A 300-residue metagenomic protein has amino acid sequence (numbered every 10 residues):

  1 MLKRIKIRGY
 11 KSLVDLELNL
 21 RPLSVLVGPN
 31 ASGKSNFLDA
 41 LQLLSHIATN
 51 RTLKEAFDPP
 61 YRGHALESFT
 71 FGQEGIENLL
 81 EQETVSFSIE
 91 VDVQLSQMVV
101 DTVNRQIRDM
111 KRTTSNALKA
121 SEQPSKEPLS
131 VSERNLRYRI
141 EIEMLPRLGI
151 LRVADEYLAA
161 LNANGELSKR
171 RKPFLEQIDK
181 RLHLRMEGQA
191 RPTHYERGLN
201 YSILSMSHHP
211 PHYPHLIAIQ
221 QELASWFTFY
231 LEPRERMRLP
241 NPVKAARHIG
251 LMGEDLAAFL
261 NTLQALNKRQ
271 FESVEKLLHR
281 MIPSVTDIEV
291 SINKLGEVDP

Functional and structural regions predicted by a protein language model:
M1-S24, R51, E55-G75, L199 (+1 more regions): Conserved NTPase motor "head" modules and their coupling/switch loops across ABC/AAA+ ATPases, GTPases, and GHKL ATPases
R4-K6, E17, S86-D92, R137-E141: Beta-strand secondary-structure signal
P22, F69-G72, E77, M144 (+2 more regions): A structural signal for the main folded, soluble domain(s) of proteins
V27: Residues at the beta-strand->loop junction immediately N-terminal to the Walker
N30: The conserved Walker
K34: Conserved lysine of the Walker
A40-R134: Conserved P-loop NTP-binding catalytic core
M98-K276: Electropositive, glycine-dotted interaction segments that contact anionic polymers or phosphate-rich ligands
